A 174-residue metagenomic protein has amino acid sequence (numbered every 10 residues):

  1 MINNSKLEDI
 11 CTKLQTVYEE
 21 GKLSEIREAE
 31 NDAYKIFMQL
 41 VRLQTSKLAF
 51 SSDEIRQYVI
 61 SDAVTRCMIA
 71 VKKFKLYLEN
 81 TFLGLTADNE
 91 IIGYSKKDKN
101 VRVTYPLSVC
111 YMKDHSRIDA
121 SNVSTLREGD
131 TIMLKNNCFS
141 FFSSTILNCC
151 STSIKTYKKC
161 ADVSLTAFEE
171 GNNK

Functional and structural regions predicted by a protein language model:
M1-T156: Alpha-helical promoter-recognition and RNA polymerase-docking modules of transcription initiation factors, dominated by
S153-Y157, A161-S164, N172: Cyclic-nucleotide recognition modules
